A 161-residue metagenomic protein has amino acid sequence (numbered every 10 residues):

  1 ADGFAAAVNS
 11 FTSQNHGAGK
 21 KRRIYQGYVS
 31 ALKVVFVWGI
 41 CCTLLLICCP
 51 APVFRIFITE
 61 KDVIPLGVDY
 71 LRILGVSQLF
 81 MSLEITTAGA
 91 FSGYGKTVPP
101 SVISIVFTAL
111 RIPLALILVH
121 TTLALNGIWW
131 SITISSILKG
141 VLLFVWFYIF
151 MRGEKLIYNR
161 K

Functional and structural regions predicted by a protein language model:
A1, K61-T87: Alpha-helical transmembrane segments of multi-pass membrane proteins
A1-L44, C48-P50, M81-I103: Small-residue-rich hydrophobic transmembrane alpha-helices
N9, G17, L142-E154: Membrane-helix cytosolic exit motif
T12, V53-F54, F91, L118-V119 (+1 more regions): Hydrophobic alpha-helical interface/terminus motif in multipass membrane transporters
V35, L71-L74, Q78, S104-I105 (+1 more regions): Residue-level recognition of transmembrane alpha-helices in multi-pass small-molecule transporters/permeases
F36-C48, L79, L83, A109-P113 (+2 more regions): Generic alpha-helical transmembrane segments of integral inner-membrane proteins, especially permease/transport modules
C41-I64, V68: Short membrane-interface helical motifs at transmembrane helix boundaries in multi-pass membrane transporters
P50, P65, T108-V141, G153 (+1 more regions): Membrane-interface helix-loop junctions in multi-pass transport and translocation proteins
